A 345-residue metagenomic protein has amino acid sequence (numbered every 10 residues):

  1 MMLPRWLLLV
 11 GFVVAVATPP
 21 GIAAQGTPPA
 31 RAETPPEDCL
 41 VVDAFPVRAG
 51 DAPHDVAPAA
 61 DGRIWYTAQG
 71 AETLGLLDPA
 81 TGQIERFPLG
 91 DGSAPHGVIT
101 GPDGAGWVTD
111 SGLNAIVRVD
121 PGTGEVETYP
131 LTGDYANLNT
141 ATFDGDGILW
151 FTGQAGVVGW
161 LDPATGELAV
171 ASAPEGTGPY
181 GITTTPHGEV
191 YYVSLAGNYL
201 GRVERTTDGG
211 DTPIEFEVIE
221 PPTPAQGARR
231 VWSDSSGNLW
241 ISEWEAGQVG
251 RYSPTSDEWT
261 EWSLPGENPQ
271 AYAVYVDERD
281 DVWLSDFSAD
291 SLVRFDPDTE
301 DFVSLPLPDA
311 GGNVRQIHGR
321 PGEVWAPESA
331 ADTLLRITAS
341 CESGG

Functional and structural regions predicted by a protein language model:
L7-T18: Bacterial N-terminal signal peptides
E33-G50: A short helix->beta-strand "capping" segment at the edge of beta-propeller domains
V42-P46, Q83-P88, E125-L131, E167-S172 (+3 more regions): A short beta-strand motif characteristic of beta-propeller blades
R48-A60, G90-D103, G133-D146, E175-H187 (+3 more regions): Beta-rich, blade/repeat-based domains predominating in secreted/periplasmic proteins but also intracellular
W65-G70, G106-L113, L149-A155, Y191-N198 (+3 more regions): Conserved beta-strand positions in repeat-built beta-propeller and related beta-rich domains
T73-G75, N114-R118, V157-W160, Y199-R202 (+3 more regions): A short loop-to-beta-strand structural motif that recurs across blades of beta-propeller domains
D78-G82, D120-G124, D162-G166, E204-G209 (+3 more regions): Short loop/turn segments that connect beta-strands within beta-propeller blades
G311-G345: Blade-level signature of beta-propeller repeat domains, shared across WD40, Kelch, NHL, RCC1 and BNR/Asp-box propellers
